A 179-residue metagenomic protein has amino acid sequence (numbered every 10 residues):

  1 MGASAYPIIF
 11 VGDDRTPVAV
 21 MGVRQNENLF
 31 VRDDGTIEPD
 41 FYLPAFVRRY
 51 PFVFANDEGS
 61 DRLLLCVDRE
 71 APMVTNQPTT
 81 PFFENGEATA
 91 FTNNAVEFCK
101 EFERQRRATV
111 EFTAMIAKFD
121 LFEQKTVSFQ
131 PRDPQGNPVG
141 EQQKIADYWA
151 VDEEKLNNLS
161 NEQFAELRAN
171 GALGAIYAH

Functional and structural regions predicted by a protein language model:
M1, G35-F46, T113-L121: Short, solvent-exposed secondary-structure boundary motifs
M1-D14: A structured, charge-rich N-terminal accessory region that forms the first stable segment of a protein and links
M1-G2, V20, V47, L156: Long, contiguous hydrophobic alpha-helical segments, chiefly transmembrane helices and signal peptides
G2-A5, R48-R49, S60, L121-Q124: A short, compositionally biased
A3, Y42-A45, R107, V151: Short, well-structured alpha-helical interface segments that form or flank functional binding sites
V11, T16-E84: Aromatic- and glycine-enriched beta-alpha-beta binding-site module
F54-H179: A contiguous, surface-oriented mixed alpha/beta subdomain in the mid-to-C-terminal portion of proteins that forms
